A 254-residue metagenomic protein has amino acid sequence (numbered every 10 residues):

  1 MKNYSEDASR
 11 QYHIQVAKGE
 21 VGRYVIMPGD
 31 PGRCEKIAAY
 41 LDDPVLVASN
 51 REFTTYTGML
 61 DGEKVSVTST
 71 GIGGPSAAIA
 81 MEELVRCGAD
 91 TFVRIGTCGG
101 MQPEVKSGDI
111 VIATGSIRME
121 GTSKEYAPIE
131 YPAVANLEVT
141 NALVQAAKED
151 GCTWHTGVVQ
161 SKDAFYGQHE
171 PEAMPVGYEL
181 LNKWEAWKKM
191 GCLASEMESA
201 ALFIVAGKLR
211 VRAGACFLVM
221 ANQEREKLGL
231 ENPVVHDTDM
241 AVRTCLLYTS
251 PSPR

Functional and structural regions predicted by a protein language model:
M1-A142: Metabolite-binding pocket within alpha/beta catalytic cores that recognizes anionic/polar moieties
I26-M27, P31-C34, G73-A77, P132 (+7 more regions): Generic structural signal for well-ordered, non-membrane alpha-helical segments in soluble metabolic enzymes
D90-T91, L193, R212: Short acidic/polar active-site loop segments enriched in Thr and Asp
M101-P103, E120-G121, D163-E170, E224: Short acidic/glycine-rich loop or secondary-structure boundary segments that cap or lie
L137-K188: Active-site rim beta-loop-alpha module in soluble metabolic enzymes
K188-S195: Short, glycine/charged-rich beta-strand-loop motifs at protein surfaces that mediate ligand recognition and catalysis
A200-V234: Zn-dependent metallopeptidase/amidohydrolase metal-coordination segment
Y248-R254: Conserved small/polar residues in nucleotide/adenosyl-binding loops
